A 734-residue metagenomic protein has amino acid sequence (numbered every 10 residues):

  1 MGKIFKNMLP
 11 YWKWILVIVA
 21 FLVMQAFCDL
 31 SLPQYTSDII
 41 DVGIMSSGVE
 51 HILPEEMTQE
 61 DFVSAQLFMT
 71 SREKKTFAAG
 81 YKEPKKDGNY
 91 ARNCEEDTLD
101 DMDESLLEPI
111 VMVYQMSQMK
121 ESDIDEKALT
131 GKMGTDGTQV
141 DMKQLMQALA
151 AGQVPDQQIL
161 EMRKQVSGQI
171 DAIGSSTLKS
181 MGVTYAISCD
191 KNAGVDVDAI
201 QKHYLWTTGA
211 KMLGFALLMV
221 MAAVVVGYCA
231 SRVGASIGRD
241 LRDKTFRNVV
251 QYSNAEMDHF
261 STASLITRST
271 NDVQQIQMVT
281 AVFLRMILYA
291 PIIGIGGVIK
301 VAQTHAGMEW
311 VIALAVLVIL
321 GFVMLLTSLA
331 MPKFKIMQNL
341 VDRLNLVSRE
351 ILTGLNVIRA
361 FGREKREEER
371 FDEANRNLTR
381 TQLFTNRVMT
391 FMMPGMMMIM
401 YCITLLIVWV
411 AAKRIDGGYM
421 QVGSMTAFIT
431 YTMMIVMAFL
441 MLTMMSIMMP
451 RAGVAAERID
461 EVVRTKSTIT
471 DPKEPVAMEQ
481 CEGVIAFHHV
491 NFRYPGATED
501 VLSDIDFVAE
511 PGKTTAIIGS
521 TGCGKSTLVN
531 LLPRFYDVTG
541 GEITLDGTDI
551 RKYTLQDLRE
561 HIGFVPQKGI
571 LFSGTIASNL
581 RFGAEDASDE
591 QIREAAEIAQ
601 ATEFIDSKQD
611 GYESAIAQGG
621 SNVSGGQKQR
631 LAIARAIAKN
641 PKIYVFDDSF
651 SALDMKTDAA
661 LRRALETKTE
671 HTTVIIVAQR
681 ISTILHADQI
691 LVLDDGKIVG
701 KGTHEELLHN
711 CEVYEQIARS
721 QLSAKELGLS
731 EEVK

Functional and structural regions predicted by a protein language model:
M1-L32, T36-M212, L218, A222 (+11 more regions): Membrane-integrated ABC transporters
P10-W12, L145, V154-P155, I159-M162 (+10 more regions): An intracellular "coupling" helix at the cytosolic face of ABC transporter transmembrane type-1 domains
Y11, V23-S31, L213-V224, I276-V279 (+7 more regions): Hydrophobic alpha-helical transmembrane bundles that constitute the permease/transmembrane domains of multi-pass
I15, H51, Q66-M69, K82-L107 (+2 more regions): ABC-type nucleotide-binding domain
L16, A20, W206, A210 (+7 more regions): Internal alpha-helical transmembrane segments of multi-pass membrane proteins, especially GPCRs
C28-I44, F215-T262, I266, T270 (+9 more regions): Juxtamembrane helix-loop junctions of ABC transporter transmembrane domains
I44-H51, Q59-F62, T70, A150 (+11 more regions): Short intracellular "coupling" helices and adjacent cytoplasmic loop segments at the cytosolic face of multi-pass
G296, K300-L317, G321, T327 (+2 more regions): Helix-loop-helix
